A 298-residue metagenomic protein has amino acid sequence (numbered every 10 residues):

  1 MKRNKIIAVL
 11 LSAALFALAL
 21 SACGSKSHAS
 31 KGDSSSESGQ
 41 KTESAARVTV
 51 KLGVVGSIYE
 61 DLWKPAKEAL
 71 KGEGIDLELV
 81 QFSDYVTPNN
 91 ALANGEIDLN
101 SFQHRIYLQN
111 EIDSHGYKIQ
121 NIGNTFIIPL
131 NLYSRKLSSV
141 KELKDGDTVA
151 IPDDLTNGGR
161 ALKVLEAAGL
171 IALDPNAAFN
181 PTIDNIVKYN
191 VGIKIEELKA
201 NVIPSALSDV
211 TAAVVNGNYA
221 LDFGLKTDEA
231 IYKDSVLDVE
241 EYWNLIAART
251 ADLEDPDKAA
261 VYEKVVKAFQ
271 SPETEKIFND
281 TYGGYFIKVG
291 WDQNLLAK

Functional and structural regions predicted by a protein language model:
M1-T49, L295-K298: Short, low-complexity disordered leader/linker segments with a strong preference for bacterial N-terminal type II
E43-S57, I75-Q81, T148-V149: Short, well-ordered beta-strand elements
G56-S57, S83-Y85, G95-Q109, F126 (+3 more regions): Beta->alpha turn/N-cap motifs
L79-N90, A177-S205: Short helix-initiation/N-cap motifs at beta->coil->alpha
N110-I122, K136-L137, D209, V214 (+1 more regions): Ligand-binding "clamshell"
I122-I171: A conserved helix-loop-strand patch within extracytoplasmic ligand-binding domains of the periplasmic binding
P129-V140, Y242-A260: A bilobed periplasmic-binding-protein/Venus flytrap-type ligand-binding module shared by bacterial periplasmic
N157-E166, K267-G290: Periplasmic-binding protein-like
